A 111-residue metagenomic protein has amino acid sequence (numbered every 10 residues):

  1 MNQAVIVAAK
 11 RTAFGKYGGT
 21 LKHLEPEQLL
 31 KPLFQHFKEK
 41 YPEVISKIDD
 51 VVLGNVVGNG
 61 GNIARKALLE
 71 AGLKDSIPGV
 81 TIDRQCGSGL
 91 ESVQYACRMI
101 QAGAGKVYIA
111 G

Functional and structural regions predicted by a protein language model:
M1-I77, G111: Conserved "HGTGT" condensation-loop signature of ketosynthase/thiolase-family condensing enzymes that catalyze
V56-V57, G79-S88: Active-site nucleophile and cofactor-binding loops and adjacent substrate-binding regions of central metabolic enzymes
R84-G111: Active-site-proximal alpha-helical scaffold in enzymes
